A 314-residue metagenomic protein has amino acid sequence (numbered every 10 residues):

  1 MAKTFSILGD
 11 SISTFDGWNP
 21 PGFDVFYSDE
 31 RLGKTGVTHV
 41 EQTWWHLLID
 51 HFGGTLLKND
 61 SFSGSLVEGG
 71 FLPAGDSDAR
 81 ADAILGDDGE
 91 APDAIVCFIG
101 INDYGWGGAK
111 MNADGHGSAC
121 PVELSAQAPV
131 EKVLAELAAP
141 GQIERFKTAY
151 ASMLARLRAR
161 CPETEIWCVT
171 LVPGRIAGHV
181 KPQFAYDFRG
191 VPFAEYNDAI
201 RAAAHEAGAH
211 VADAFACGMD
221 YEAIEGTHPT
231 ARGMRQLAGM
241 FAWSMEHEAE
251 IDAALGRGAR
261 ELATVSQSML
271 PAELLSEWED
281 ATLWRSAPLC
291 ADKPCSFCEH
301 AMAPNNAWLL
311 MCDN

Functional and structural regions predicted by a protein language model:
K3, I84-G86, D198, E206 (+1 more regions): Viral virion structural and adsorption modules
F5-L8, S13, L56-S61, D93-F98 (+2 more regions): Structural recognition of the beta-strand scaffold that forms the well-ordered cores of secreted hydrolase catalytic
F15-E131, A135, A139-E144, T148: Conserved SGNH/GDSL esterase-like catalytic core that processes O-acyl groups on lipids and polysaccharides
D76, A138-R145, F184-E195, H228-G233: Alpha-helix N-cap and loop-to-helix initiation/capping positions
A81, Y150-L154, N197: Generic structural signal for well-ordered alpha-helices, preferentially at hydrophobic/aromatic core positions
R156, P173-A214, M240: Substrate-gating cap/lid alpha-helix
P192-F193, I224-T282: Histidine-centered active-site loop/cap adjacent to the catalytic His in serine esterases/O-acetyl transfer systems
